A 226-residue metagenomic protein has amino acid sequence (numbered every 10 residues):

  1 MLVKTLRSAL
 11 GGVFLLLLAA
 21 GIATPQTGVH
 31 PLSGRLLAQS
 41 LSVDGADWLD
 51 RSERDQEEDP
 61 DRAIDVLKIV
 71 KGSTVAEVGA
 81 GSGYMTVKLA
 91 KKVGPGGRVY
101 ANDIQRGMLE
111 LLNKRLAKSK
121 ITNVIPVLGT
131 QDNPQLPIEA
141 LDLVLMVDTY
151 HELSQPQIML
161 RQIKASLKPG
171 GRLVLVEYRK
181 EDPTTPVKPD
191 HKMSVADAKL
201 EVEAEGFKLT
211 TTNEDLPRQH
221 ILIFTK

Functional and structural regions predicted by a protein language model:
Q26-A76, K114: Class I SAM-dependent transferase core
S73, G97, G171: Glycine-centered, small-residue-biased loops immediately flanking beta-strands in adenine/cofactor-binding cores
V75, V144-L145: Hydrophobic beta-strand segment of the Class I
A76, G81-P134: Class I SAM-dependent methyltransferase SAM/SAH-binding core
A90-K91, Q157-R172: A short glycine-rich, Lys/Arg-flanked "PGG" loop and its adjoining helix->strand segment in the class I
P134-V144: A short acidic, Gly/Pro-enriched loop at the edge of an enzyme's catalytic core that lines a small-molecule cofactor
R172-A198: Conserved class I S-adenosyl-L-methionine
T210-T211, D215-K226: Core SAM-dependent methyltransferase catalytic element
